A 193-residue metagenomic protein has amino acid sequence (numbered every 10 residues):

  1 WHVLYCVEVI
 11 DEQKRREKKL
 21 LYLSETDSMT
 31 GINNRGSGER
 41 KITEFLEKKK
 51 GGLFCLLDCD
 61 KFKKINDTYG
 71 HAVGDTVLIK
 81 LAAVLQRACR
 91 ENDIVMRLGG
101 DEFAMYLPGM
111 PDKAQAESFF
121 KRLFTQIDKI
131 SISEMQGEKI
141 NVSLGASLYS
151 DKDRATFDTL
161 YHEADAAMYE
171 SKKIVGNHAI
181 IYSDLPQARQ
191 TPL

Functional and structural regions predicted by a protein language model:
W1-V9: PAS-family sensory domains
E8-L21: PAS-associated C-terminal cap
E8-V9, L57, P108: PAS-associated C-terminal
E12-Q13, F62, K113, A179: Sensory-module boundary signal marking interfaces of small helical input modules and downstream signaling cores
Q13, H71, F120-K121, N141 (+2 more regions): Catalytic-core segments of nucleotide cyclases and related cyclic-nucleotide turnover enzymes
L21-E25, N34-L53, D60-R90, M96-G100 (+4 more regions): Conserved long alpha-helical elements within nucleotide-processing catalytic cores of c-di-GMP signaling and class III
R97, I127-S143, K172: Catalytic core regions of nucleotide second-messenger enzymes
Y106-A116, E134-G137, V142-L160, L185-Q187: Catalytic strand-loop-helix junctions within cyclic-nucleotide turnover domains
